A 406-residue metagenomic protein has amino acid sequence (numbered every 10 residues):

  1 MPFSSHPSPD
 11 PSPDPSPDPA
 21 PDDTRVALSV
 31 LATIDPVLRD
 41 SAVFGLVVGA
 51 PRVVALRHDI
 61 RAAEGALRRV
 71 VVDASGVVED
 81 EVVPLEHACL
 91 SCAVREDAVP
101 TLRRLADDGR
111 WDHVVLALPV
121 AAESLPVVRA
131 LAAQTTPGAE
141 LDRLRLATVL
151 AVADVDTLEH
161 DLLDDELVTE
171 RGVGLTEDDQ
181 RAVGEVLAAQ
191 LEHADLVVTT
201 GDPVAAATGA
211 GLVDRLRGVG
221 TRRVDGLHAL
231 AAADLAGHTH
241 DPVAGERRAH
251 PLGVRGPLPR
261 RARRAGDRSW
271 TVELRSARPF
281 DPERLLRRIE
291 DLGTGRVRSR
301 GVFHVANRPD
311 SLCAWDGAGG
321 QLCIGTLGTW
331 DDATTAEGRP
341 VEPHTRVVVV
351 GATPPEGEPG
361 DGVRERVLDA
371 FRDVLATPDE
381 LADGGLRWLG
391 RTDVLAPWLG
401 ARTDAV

Functional and structural regions predicted by a protein language model:
P2-S4, P9, P51, R61-G65 (+4 more regions): C-terminal accessory "lid"/substrate-recognition subdomains
F3-S4, V26-T148, T157-H160, V168-G174: Nucleotide-state-sensitive switch-loop elements of NTP-binding domains
S4-T24, G357-P359: Intrinsically disordered, low-complexity terminal tails and inter-domain linkers enriched for S/T/G/P/D/E
D22-L28, D267-R268: A short, charged/proline- and glycine-enriched loop that marks the coil->beta-strand transition at the N-terminal
D22-T24, T294-G295, N307-R308, R339-H344: A structural signal for short secondary-structure junctions
R39-S41, A205-G209, F280-R284, P355-D369: Short, conserved charged micro-motifs
L116, V197-V198, W270-R275, T345-A352: Short cationic amphipathic helices and targeting signals
T334-V406: Generic C-terminus detector
